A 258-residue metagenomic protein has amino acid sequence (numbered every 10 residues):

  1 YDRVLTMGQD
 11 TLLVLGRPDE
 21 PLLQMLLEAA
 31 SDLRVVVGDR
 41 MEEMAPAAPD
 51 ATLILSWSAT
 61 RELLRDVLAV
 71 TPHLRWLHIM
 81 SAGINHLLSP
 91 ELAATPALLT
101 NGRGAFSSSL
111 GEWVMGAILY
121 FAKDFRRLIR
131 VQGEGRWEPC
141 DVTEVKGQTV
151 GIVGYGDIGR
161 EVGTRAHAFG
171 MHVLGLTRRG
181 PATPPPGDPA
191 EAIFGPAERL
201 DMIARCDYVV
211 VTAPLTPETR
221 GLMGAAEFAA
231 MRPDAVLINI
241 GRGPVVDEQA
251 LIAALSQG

Functional and structural regions predicted by a protein language model:
Y1-L98, G224: An N-terminal-biased, well-structured beta-alpha scaffold segment characteristic of Rossmann-like dinucleotide-binding
Q9, K146-T149, A225, D234: Phosphate-coordination loops involved in phosphoryl transfer and adenosine-cofactor binding
L15, G151-G154: Conserved N-terminal Rossmann-fold NAD(P)-binding element of oxidoreductases
V36, L174, P244: Conserved beta-strand positions in the Rossmann-like core of class I SAM-dependent methyltransferases
A45-P49, L68-T71, V145, D201-C206 (+1 more regions): A short, aliphatic-rich alpha-helical micro-motif
W57, M80, L98-G104, A197 (+1 more regions): Short beta->alpha connector loops at strand-helix junctions that form conserved, small/polar/Pro-enriched
A94-T149, D157, E161-T164, A168 (+2 more regions): Phosphate-binding beta-alpha-beta segment of Rossmann-like dinucleotide-binding domains, i.e., the NAD(P)
G180-G258: Rossmann-like adenosine-cofactor binding region
